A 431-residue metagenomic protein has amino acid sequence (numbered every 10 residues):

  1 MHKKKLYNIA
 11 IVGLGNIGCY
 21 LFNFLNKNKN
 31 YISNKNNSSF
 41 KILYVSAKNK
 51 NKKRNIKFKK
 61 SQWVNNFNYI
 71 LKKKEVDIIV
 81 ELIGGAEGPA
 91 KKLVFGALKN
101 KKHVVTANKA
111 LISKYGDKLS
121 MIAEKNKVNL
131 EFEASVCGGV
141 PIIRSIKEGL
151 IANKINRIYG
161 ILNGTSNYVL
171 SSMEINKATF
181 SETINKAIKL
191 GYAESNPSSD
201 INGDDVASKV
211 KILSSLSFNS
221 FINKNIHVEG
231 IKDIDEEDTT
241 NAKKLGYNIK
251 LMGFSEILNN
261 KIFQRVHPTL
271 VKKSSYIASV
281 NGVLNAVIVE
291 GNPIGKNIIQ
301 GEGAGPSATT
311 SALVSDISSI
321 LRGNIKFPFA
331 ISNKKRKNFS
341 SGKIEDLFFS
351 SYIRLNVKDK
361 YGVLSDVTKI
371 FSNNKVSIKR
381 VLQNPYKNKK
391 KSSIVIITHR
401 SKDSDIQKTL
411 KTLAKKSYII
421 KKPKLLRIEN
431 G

Functional and structural regions predicted by a protein language model:
G18-C19, A90: N-terminal Rossmann-fold NAD(P) dinucleotide-binding loop
N28-I56: NAD(P)-binding Rossmann-fold cofactor-contacting core
N65-A107: Rossmann-fold NAD(P) dinucleotide-binding segment
G85-K99, K109-K147: Rossmann-fold NAD(P)-binding glycine/threonine-rich loop
E124-D205, I212: Rossmann-like NAD(P)H-binding beta-loop-alpha module
I155-Y159, N167-L170, E174, K186 (+3 more regions): Catalytic, metal-anchored helix/loop core of enzyme active sites in primary metabolism
E182-S279, L284-A286: Substrate-binding/catalytic subdomain of NAD(P)-dependent oxidoreductase enzymes
I317-G431: A conserved regulatory-domain signal marking ACT and ACT-like small-molecule sensing domains and adjacent regulatory
